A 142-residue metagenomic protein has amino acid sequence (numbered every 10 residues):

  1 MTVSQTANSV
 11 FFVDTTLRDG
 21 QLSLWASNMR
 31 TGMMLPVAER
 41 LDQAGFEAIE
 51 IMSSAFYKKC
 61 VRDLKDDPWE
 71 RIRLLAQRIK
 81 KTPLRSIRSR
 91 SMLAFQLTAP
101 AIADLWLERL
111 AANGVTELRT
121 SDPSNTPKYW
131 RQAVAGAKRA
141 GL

Functional and structural regions predicted by a protein language model:
M1-Q5, V37-D42, R71-Q77, V134-A135: Short amphipathic alpha-helices and their capping/turn segments at secondary-structure boundaries
M1-T15, L22: Domain-level signal for soluble alpha/beta catalytic cores
F12, G20, L41, T120: Conserved, mostly hydrophobic/aromatic
L17, S23-L24, E117-S121: Short glycine-rich or small-residue beta-strand-to-loop segments that form or flank ligand, phosphate, metal/Fe-S
D19-A38: N-terminal phosphate-binding or glycine-rich loops at protein starts, especially the Walker A/P-loop of NTPases
G20, E47-I49, L84: Hydrophobic beta-strand segments of well-ordered beta-sheets in folded domains
P36, R40-C60: Terminal or standalone catalytic/regulatory effector modules within metabolic enzymes and repeat proteins
S53-L142: Active-site beta->alpha loop and helix N-cap motifs at the rims of alpha/beta catalytic domains
